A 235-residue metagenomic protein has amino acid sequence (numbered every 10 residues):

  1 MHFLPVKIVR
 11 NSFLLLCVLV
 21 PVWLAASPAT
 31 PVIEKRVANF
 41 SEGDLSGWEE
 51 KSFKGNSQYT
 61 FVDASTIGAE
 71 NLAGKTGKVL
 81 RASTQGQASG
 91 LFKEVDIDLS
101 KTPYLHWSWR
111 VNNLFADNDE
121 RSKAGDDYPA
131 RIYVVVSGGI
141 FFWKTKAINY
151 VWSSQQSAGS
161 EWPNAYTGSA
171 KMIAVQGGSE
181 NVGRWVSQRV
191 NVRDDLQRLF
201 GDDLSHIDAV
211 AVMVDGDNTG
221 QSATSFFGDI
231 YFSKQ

Functional and structural regions predicted by a protein language model:
P28-G55: Extracellular carbohydrate-recognition regions
F40, V210, D229-F232: Extracellular beta-strand elements of beta-rich domains used for carbohydrate recognition/degradation or cell-matrix
V62-G90: Short carbohydrate-recognition loop motifs
R81-T102, A116, S169-V175: Secreted extracellular polysaccharide-interacting domains
E94-L105, S179-V182, D203: Extracellular/lumenal carbohydrate-interaction signature centered on repeated Trp-anchored short motifs
S108-L114, S137-G139, R193-D195: Solvent-exposed strand-to-loop "edge" motifs in beta-rich extracellular domains
G125-A170: Extracellular/luminal beta-rich ligand-recognition and adhesion surfaces characterized by aromatic-Gly/Pro-enriched
D127-I132, G168-G178, V182-G220: Extracellular beta-strand ligand-recognition surfaces/modules
